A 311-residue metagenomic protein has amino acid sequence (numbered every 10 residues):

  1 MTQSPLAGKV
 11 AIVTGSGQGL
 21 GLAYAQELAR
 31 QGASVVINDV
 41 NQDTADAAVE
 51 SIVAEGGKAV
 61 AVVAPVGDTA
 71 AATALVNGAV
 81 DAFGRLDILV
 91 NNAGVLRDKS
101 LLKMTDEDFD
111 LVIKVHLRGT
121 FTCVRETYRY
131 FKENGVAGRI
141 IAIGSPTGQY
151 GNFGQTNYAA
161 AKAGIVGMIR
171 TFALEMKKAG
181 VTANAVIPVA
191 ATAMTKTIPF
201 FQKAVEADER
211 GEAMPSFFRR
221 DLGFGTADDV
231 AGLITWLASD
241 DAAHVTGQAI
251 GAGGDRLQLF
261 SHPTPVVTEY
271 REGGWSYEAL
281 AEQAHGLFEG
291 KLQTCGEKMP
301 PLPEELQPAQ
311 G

Functional and structural regions predicted by a protein language model:
S4-V36: Canonical Rossmann dinucleotide-binding motif of NAD(H)/NADP(H)-dependent dehydrogenases/reductases, specifically
A23-Y24, R30-Q31, Y150, V166 (+2 more regions): Active-site-adjacent segment of SDR/Rossmann-fold oxidoreductases
Q42-D43, V63-A74, D106: The beta1-alpha1 cofactor-binding region of Rossmann-like NAD(H)/NADP(H)-dependent oxidoreductases
S100-L101, T105-I113: Substrate-binding pocket helix/loop in short-chain dehydrogenase/reductase
V124, A161, I169: Active-site helix of classical SDR
S145: Residue(s) in the substrate-gating loop at a strand-loop-helix junction that position the organic substrate next
A207-G311: C-terminal helical subdomain
